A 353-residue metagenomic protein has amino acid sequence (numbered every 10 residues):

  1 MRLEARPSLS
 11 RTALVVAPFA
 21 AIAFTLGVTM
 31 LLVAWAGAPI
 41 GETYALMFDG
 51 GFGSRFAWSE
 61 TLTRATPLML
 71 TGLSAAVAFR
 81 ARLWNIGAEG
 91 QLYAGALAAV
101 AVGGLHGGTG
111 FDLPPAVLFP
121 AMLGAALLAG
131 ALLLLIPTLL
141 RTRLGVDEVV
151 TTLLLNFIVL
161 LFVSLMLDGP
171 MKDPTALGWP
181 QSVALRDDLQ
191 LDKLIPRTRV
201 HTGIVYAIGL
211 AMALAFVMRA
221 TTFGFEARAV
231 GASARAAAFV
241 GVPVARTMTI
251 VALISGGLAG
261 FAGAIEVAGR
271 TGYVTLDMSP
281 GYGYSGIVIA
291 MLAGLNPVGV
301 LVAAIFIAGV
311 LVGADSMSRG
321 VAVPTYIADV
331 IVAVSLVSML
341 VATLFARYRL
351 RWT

Functional and structural regions predicted by a protein language model:
M1-A65, R80-A81, L113, M171-I195 (+2 more regions): N-terminal, non-cleaved signal-anchor transmembrane helix
M1-F24, M30, A232, F239-R246 (+2 more regions): Cytosolic-side transmembrane-helix boundaries in multi-pass membrane proteins
L14, P18, E60, R64 (+8 more regions): Alpha-helical transmembrane segments of multi-pass membrane proteins, especially transporters and channels
A17-A34, T71-A75, A96-V102, A126-L132 (+6 more regions): Hydrophobic core segments of alpha-helical transmembrane domains in multi-pass membrane transport and ion-translocation
L31-A36, E42, L46, G51-H106 (+6 more regions): Single transmembrane alpha-helix segments in multi-pass membrane proteins
R55, E148-A220, Y273: Transmembrane helix-bundle core of multi-pass membrane transporters and related energy-transducing complexes
I195-Y273, P297-V302: Helix-loop-helix "hairpin" substructures at the membrane interface of multi-pass membrane proteins
L253-A333: Transmembrane alpha-helical segments in multi-pass inner-membrane proteins
